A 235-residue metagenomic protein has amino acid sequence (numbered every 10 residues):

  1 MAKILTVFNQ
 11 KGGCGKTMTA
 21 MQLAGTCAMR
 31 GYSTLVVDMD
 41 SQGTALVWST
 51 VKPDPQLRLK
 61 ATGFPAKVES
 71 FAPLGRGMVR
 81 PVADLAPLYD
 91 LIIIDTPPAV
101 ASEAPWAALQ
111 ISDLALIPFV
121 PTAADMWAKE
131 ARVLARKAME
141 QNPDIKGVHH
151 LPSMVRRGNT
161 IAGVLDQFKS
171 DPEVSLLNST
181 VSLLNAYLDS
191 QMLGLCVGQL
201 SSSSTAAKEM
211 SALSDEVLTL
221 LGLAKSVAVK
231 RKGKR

Functional and structural regions predicted by a protein language model:
I4-Q10, C14, M21, G25-S102 (+2 more regions): P-loop/Walker-type NTP enzyme "switch/lid" segment
S41-G43, T122-A123, V155-G158, A186: Conserved nucleotide-binding/hydrolysis micro-motifs of P-loop NTPases
E103-A123: Inter-motif core of Ras-like GTPase G domains
A115-I117, A124-V155, I161-F168: Anionic-ligand binding region
M154-R157, D166-G198: Beta-strand-loop-alpha "switch" segments that mediate conformational coupling across diverse proteins
L188-S214: Inter-lobe coupling/hinge region of RecA-like P-loop helicase motors
S214-K225: Short, hydrophobic alpha-helical segments
